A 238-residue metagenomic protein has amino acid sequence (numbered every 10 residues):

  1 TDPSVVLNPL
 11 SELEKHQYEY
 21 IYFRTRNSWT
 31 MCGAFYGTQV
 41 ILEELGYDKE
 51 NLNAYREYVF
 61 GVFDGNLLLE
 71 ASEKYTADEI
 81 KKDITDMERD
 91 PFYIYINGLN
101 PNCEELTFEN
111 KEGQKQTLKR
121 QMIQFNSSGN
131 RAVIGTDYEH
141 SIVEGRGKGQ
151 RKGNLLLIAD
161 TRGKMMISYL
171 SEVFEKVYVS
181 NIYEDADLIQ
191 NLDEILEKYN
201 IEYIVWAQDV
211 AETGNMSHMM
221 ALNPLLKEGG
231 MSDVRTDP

Functional and structural regions predicted by a protein language model:
T1-P238: Extracellular glycan-modifying ectodomains
